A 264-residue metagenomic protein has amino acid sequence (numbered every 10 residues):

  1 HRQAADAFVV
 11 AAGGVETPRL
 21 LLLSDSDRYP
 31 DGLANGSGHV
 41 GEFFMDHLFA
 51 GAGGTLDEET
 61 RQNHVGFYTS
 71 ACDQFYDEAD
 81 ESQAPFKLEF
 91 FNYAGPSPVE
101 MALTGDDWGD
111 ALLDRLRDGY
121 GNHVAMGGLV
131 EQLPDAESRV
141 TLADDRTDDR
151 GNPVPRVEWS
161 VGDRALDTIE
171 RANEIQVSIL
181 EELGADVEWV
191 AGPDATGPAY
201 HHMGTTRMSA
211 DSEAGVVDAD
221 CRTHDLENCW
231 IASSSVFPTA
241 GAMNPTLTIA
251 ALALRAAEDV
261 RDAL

Functional and structural regions predicted by a protein language model:
H1-H64, S233, L252, E258-D259 (+1 more regions): Glycine-rich loop(s) and the adjacent beta-strand/alpha-helix scaffold that form part
D27-Y29, P134-R139, G184-V187, D259-L264: Short helix-capping/linker segments at secondary-structure and domain boundaries
S37-P155, V161-D163, H202, H224 (+1 more regions): FAD cofactor-binding and catalytic pocket of flavoenzymes
F44, L142, Q176, M208 (+1 more regions): A residue-level signal for conserved active-site and pocket-lining positions in enzyme catalytic cores
G121-Q132, E137, N152-A240, T246: A glycine-rich dinucleotide-binding beta-alpha-beta segment and adjacent secondary-structure elements that constitute
T239-V260: A conserved FAD-binding loop/helix module that cradles the flavin
